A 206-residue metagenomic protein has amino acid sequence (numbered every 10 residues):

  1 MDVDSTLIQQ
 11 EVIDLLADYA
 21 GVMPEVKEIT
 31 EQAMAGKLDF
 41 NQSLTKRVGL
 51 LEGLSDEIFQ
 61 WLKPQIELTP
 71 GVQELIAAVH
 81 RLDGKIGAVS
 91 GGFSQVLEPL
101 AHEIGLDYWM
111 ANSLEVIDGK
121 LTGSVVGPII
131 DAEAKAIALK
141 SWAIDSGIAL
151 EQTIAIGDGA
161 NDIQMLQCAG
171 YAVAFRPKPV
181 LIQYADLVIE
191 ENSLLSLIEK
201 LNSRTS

Functional and structural regions predicted by a protein language model:
M1-I8, I58-E67: An N-terminal domain-start capping segment
M1-N41, T45: Active-site neighborhood of HAD-like aspartate-dependent phosphohydrolases
M23, K27-T30, Q42, E57 (+3 more regions): Juxtamembrane helix-loop transition sites at the ends of transmembrane segments in multi-pass membrane proteins
K46-L50: Long, charge-rich alpha-helical interaction segments
L54: Ligand-binding beta-strand-loop-alpha-helix segment within the catalytic cores of soluble metabolic enzymes
Q60-S206: C-terminal cap/substrate-recognition subdomain and adjoining C-terminal extension of metal-dependent phosphatase-like
